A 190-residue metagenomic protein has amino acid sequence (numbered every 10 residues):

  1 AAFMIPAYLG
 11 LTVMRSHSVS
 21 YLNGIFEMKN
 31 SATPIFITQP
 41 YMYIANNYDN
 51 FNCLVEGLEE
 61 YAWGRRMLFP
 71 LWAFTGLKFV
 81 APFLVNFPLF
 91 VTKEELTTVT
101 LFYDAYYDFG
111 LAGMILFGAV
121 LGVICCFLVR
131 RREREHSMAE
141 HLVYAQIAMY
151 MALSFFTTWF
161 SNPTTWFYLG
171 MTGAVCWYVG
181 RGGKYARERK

Functional and structural regions predicted by a protein language model:
A1-L9: Hydrophobic alpha-helical membrane-interfacial segments at the cytosolic entry of transmembrane helices
A2-F3, N46, R65, R187: Intrinsic disorder/low-complexity segments
Y8-L121: Small-residue-enriched transmembrane helix-hairpin modules in multi-pass membrane proteins
T97-K190: Hydrophobic alpha-helical segments
